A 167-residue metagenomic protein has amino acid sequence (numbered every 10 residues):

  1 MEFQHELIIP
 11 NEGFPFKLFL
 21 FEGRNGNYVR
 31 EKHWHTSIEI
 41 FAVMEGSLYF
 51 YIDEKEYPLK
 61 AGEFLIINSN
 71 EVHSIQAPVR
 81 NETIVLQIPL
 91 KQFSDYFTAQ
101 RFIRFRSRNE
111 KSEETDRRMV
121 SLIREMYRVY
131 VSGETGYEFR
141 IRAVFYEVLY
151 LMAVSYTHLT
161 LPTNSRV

Functional and structural regions predicted by a protein language model:
M1-K60, F102: Generic protein-terminus/edge-of-domain signal
M1-L18, E71-V131, L149-S155: A hydrophobic/aromatic-rich effector-binding and dimerization subdomain of bacterial HTH-type transcriptional regulators
H33-H35, H73, H158: Histidine-centered divalent metal-coordination motifs
L59-V72: Conserved metal-binding segment of the jelly-roll/cupin
V131-Y146: All-alpha amphipathic helical-bundle segments outside canonical DNA-binding/catalytic cores that form hydrophobic
T157-T163: Conserved small/polar residues in nucleotide/adenosyl-binding loops
